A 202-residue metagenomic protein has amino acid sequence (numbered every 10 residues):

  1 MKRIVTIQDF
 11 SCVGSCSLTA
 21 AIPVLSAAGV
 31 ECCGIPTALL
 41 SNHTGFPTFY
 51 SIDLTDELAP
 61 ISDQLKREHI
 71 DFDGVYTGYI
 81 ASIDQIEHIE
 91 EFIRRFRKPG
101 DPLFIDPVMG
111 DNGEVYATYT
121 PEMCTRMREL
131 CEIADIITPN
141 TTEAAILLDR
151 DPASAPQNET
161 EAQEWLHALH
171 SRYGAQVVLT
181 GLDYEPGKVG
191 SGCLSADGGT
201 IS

Functional and structural regions predicted by a protein language model:
M1-I105, M109-A117: Conserved N-terminal subdomain of the carbohydrate kinase-like
C12-V13, G199-S202: Short pre-catalytic strand/loop immediately N-terminal to key active-site residues, enriched for Gly-Thr
T118-T200: Conserved phosphate/ATP/ADP-binding segment of small-molecule kinases
